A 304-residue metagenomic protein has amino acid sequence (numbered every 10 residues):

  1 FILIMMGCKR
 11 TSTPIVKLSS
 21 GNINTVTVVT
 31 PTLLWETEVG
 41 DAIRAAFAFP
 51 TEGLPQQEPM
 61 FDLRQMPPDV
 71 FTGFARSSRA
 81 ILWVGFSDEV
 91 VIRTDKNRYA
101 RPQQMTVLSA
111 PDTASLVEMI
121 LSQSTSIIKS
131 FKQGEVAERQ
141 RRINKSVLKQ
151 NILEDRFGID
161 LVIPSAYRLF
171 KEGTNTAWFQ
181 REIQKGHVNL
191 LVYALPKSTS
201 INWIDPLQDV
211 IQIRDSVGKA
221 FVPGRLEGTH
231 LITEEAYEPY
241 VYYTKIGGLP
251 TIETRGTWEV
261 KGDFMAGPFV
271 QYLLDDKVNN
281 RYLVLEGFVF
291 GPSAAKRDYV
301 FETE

Functional and structural regions predicted by a protein language model:
I4-G7: C-terminal motif of bacterial Sec signal peptides marking the signal peptidase cleavage site
T11-Q103: Start-of-domain marker
S12-T13, L33, P164-P223, E259: Secretory pathway targeting signatures of secreted, lumenal, and periplasmic proteins
G21, L34-E36, A45-G53, I143-K171: N-terminal "mature-domain start" segment
M66-S115, K219-N279, A294: Signature of long, low-cysteine stretches enriched in small and polar/charged residues
K96-E154: Long, acidic/polar, low-complexity amphipathic helices and coiled-coil-like
Q104-D112, N189-A194, N280-V289: Short, well-ordered beta-strand elements
E118-Q140, Y167, N280-E304: Surface-exposed amphipathic alpha-helical segments
